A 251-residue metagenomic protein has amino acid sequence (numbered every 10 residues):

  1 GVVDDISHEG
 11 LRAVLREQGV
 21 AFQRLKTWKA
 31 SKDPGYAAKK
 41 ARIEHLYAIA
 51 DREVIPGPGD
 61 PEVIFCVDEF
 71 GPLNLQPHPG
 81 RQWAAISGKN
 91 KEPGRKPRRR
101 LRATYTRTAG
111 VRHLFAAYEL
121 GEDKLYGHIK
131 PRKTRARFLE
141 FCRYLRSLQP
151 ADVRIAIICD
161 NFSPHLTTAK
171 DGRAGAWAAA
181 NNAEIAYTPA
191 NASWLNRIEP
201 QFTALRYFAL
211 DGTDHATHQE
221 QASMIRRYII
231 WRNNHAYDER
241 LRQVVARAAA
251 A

Functional and structural regions predicted by a protein language model:
G1-P34, V63, E69-L75: Conserved short alpha-helical interface segments
L11, C66-D68, A117, D123 (+6 more regions): Mobile genetic element proteins and their domesticated derivatives, centered on retroelements and DNA transposons
K40-R143: Extended, low-complexity cationic-aromatic segments
P93-P97, L101-T106, W177-R197, T213-H215: RNase H-like polynucleotidyl transferase catalytic core
L125, A186, I198-T217, W231-N233: Active-site proximal helix-loop segment of RNase H-like, two-metal nucleases, encompassing DDE(D)
A136-A156: Short, basic/hydrophobic alpha-helical segments
V153-L166, N191: Acidic/histidine-rich, metal-coordinating catalytic segments
E220-A251: C-terminal domain-tail junction helix/linker
